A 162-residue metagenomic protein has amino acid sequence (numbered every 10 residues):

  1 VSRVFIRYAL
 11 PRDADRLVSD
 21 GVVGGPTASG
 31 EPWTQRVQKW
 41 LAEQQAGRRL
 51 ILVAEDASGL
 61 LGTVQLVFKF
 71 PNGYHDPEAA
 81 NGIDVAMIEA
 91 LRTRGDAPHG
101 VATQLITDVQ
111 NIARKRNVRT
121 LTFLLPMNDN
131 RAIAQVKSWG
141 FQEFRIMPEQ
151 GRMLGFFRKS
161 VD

Functional and structural regions predicted by a protein language model:
R3-S19: A short beta-loop-alpha structural element at the N-terminal edge of CoA-dependent acyl/N-acetyltransferase catalytic
A28-E55: Active-site rim helix/loop that mediates acceptor-substrate recognition in acyltransferases
V53, G59-F70, M87: Conserved beta-strand in the GNAT
A86-P98, L125-P126: A short, internal acetyl-CoA/4′-phosphopantetheine-binding micro-motif in the GNAT/acyltransferase core
P98-N111, S138: Conserved acetyl-CoA-binding loop-helix of GNAT-fold acetyltransferases
A113-L125: Conserved GNAT acetyl-CoA-binding A-motif
T122-I133, E149-G151: Conserved beta-strand-loop-alpha-helix junction that forms the acyl-donor binding cleft
S138-W139, R145-D162: C-terminal "cap" of GNAT-fold acetyltransferases
